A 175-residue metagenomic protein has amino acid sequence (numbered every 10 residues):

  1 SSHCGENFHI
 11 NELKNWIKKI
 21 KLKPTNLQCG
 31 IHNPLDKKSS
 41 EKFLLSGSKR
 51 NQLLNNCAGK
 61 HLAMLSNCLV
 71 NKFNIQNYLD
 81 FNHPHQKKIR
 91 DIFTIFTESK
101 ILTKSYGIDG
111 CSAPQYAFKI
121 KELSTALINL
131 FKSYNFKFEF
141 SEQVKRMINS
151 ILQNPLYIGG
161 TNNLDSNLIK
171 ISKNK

Functional and structural regions predicted by a protein language model:
S1-T103, C111, N129: Active-site-adjacent helix/loop patches that line small-molecule binding or acyl-intermediate pockets
S40-E41, Y116, I120-L123, I171-N174: Short amphipathic alpha-helical patches
N51, G107-C111, I169-K175: Glycine-rich, charged/polar anion/phosphate-binding loops that engage phosphate groups from diverse ligands
N56, N67, I108-G110, Q115-I120 (+1 more regions): Generic structural "secondary-structure junction" signal
L65, P114-S133, Q143, M147: Active-site-proximal alpha-helical segments within enzyme catalytic domains
T94, E98, T125-F136, L152-G160: Short helix-capping and hinge/turn segments at secondary-structure transitions, especially at repeat and domain
F138-K175: Conserved SxxK-family serine transpeptidase/carboxypeptidase catalytic domain of penicillin-binding proteins
